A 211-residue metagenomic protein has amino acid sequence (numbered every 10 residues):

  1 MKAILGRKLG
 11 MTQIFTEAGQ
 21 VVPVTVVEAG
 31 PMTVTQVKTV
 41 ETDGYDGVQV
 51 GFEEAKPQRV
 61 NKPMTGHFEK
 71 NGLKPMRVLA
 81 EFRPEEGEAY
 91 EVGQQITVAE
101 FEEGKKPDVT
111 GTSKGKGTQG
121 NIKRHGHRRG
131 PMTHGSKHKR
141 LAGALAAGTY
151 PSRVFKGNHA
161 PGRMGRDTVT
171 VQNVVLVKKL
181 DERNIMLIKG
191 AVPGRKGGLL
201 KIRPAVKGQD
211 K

Functional and structural regions predicted by a protein language model:
M1-K211: Extended basic (Lys/Arg/His-rich) segments that typically form rRNA-contacting surfaces in ribosomal proteins
